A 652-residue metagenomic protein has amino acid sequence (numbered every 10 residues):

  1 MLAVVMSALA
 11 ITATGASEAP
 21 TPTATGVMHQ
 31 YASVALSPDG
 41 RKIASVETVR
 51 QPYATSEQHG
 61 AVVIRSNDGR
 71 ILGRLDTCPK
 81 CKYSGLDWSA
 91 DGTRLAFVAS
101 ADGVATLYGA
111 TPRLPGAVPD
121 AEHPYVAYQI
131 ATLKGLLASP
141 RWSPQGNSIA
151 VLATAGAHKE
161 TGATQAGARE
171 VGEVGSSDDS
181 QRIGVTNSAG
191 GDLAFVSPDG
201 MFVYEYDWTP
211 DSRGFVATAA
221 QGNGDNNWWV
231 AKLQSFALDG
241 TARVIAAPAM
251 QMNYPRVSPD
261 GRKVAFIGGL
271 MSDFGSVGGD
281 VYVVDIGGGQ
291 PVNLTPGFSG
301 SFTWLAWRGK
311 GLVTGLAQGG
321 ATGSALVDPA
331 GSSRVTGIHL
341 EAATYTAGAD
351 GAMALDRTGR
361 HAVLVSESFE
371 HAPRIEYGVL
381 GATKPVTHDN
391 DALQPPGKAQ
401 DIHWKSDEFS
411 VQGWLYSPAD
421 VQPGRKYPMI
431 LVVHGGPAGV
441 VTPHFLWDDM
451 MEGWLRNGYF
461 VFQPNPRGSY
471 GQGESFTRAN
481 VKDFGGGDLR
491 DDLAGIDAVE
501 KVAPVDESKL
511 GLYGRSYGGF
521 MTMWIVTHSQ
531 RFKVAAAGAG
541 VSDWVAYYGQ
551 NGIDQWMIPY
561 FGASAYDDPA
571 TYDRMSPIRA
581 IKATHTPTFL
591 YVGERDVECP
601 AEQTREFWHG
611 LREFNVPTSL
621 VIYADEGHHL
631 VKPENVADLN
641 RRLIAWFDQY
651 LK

Functional and structural regions predicted by a protein language model:
A35, D87, R141, D207 (+3 more regions): Conserved beta-strand position repeated across blades of beta-propeller domains
P38-D39, A90-D91, P144-Q145, P210-D211 (+3 more regions): Residue-level detector of Asp-centered blade-edge/turn motifs that repeat once per structural unit in beta-propeller
I43, G92-L95, G146-I149, F215-V216 (+3 more regions): Hydrophobic beta-strand positions that form the internal "hydrophobic ladder" of WD40/Gbeta-like beta-propeller blades
E47-A61, D76-Y83, A96-Y108, P115-P119 (+11 more regions): A flexible loop/linker signature enriched in serine peptidases of the S9 family
S66-G69, T111-P115, N187-G191, A237-T241 (+3 more regions): Short loop/turn segments that connect beta-strands within beta-propeller blades
A150-L152, K159, G175-I183, G190 (+7 more regions): Non-catalytic accessory segments flanking enzyme active sites
G424-G435: Short beta-strand element of the alpha/beta-hydrolase
M450, L455, Q463-K652: Active-site-proximal cap/loop segments of hydrolase catalytic domains
